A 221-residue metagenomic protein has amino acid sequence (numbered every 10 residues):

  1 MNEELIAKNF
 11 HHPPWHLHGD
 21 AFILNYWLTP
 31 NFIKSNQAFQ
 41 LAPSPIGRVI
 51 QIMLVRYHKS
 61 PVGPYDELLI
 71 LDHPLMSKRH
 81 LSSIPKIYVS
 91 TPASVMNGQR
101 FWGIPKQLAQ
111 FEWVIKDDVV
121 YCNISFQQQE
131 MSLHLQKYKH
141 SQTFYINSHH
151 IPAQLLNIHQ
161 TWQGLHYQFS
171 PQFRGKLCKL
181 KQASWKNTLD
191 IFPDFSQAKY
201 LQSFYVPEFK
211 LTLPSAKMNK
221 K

Functional and structural regions predicted by a protein language model:
M1-E3, Y26-N31, A42-I50, V62-Y65 (+4 more regions): Short linear motifs at secondary-structure transitions and domain/linker junctions
M1-E67, M76, H80-S82, K199 (+2 more regions): N-terminal domain-onset segments
N2-L5, Q99-K221: Interaction-surface and assembly-scaffold signal
H11-H12, H16-H18, H58, H73 (+6 more regions): Histidine (H) residue identity feature
L24-Y26, I52-L54, I70-D72, I87 (+4 more regions): Generic structural hydrophobic/aromatic packing signal, biased to beta-strands
V55-E130: Aromatic- and glycine-enriched beta-alpha-beta binding-site module
